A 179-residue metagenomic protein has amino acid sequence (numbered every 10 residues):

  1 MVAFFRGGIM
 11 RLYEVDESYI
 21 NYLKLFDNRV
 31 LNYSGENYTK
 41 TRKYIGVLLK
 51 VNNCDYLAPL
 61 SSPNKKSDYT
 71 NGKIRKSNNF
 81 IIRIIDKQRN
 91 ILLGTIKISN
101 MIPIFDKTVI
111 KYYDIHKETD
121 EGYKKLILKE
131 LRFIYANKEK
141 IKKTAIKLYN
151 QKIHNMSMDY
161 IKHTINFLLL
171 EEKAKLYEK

Functional and structural regions predicted by a protein language model:
V2-G8, I82-K179: C-terminal terminal-subdomain/extension
V2-T41: Short N-terminal edge-element motif at the start of the domain
D16, S61, F105: Residues at the C-termini of beta-strands that transition into short coil/loop
Y19, N64, T108: Residue-level detector of flexible, active-site-proximal loop/helix-junction positions within diverse enzyme catalytic
N28-L31, T39-P59: Short beta-strand segments
L31-G35, K65-S67, K76-N79, D120-Y123: Short, low-complexity, polar/charged sequence segments that are solvent-exposed and flexible
N32-G35, R42-I45, I81-N90: Short secondary-structure capping micro-motifs at structural edges
K50-L92: Compact nucleic-acid interaction/catalytic patches
